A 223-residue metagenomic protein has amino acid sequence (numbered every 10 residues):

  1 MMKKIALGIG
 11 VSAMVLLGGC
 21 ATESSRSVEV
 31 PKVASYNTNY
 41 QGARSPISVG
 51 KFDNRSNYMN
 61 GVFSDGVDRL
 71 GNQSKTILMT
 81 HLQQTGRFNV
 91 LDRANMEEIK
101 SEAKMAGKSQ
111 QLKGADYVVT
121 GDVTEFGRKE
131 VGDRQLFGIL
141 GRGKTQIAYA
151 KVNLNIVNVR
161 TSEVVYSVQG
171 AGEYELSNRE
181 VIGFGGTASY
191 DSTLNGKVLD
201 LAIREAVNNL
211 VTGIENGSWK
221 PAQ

Functional and structural regions predicted by a protein language model:
M1-I9: Bacterial N-terminal signal peptides that target proteins for export
M14-L17: Bacterial Sec-type N-terminal signal peptides, specifically the leucine/valine-rich hydrophobic h-region
C20-L91, N95-A103, L176, I182-D191 (+1 more regions): A structural "domain/chain start" motif
Y40-G42, G114, G143-I147: Short coil/turn motifs at beta-sheet boundaries
P46-D53, I77-H81, N89-L91, D116-T124 (+2 more regions): Soluble periplasmic/extracytoplasmic beta-strand elements of cell-envelope proteins
F63, L136-L140: Short, aromatic- and cysteine-enriched interfacial helices/patches that mediate contacts at lipid membranes
G71, Q83-F137: Short, solvent-exposed, polar/charged sequence segments at loop or secondary-structure edges
L140-K151, V157-E205: Short secondary-structure boundary motifs at beta->alpha junctions and helix caps
